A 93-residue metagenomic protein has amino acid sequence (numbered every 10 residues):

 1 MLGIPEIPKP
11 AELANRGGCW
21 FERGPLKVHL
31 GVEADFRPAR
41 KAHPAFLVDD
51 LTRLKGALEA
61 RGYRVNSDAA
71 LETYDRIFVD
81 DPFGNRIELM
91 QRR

Functional and structural regions predicted by a protein language model:
M1-L26: Core segments of cupin and vicinal oxygen chelate
E6, V28-L30, L89: Generic preference for hydrophobic
A11-L13, A34-F36, A69-E72: A short beta-turn/loop motif at secondary-structure boundaries
C19-E22, D35-E59, D75-D80, N85: Vicinal oxygen chelate
L30-E33, R64-V65: A generic local structural motif
R61-R93: Vicinal oxygen chelate
